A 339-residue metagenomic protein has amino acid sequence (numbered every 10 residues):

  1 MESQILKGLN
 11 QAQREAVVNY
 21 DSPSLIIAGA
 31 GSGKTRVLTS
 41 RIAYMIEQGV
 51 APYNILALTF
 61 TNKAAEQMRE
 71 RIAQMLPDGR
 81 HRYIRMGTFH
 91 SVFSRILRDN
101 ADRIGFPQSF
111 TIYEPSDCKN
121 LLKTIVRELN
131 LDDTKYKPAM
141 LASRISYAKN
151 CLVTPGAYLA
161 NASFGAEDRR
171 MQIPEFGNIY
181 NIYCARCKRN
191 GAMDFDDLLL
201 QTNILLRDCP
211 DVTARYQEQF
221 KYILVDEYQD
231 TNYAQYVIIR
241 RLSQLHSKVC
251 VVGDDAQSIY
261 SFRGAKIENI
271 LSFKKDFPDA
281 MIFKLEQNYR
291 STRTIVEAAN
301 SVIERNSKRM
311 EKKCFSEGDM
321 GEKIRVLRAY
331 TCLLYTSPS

Functional and structural regions predicted by a protein language model:
M1-Q108, I112, A214, E268 (+1 more regions): P-loop NTPase Walker
K7-V18, S22-I26, V37, L56 (+4 more regions): Conserved helicase NTPase motor core
V18-N19, Q48-V50, V251, K275-P278 (+1 more regions): Short, flexible turn/loop "capping" segments at secondary-structure junctions
Y20, H81-Y83, D102-D197, F220 (+4 more regions): ATP-hydrolysis module of ASCE/P-loop NTPase motor domains, specifically the Walker B Asp-Glu catalytic pair
I26, A30-L38, P278-M281, E286-P338: Helicase P-loop NTPase motor core
A51-N54, R82, L245-S247, D255-A256 (+2 more regions): Short glycine-/polar-rich loops that comprise or flank the Walker A/P-loop and associated switch/sensor motifs
I72, L76, N100, V126-D133 (+5 more regions): Conserved NTP-handling cores and scaffolds of large molecular machines
